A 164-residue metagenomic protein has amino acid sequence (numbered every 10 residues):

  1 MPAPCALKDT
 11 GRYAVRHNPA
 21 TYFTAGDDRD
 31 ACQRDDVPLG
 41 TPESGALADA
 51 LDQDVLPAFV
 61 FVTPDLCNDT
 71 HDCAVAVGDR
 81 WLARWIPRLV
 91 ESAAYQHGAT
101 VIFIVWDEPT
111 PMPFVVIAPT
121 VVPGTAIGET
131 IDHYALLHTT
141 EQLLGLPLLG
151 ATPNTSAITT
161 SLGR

Functional and structural regions predicted by a protein language model:
M1-R164: N-terminal pro-sequences and low-complexity stem/linker regions of secreted or lumenal proteins
